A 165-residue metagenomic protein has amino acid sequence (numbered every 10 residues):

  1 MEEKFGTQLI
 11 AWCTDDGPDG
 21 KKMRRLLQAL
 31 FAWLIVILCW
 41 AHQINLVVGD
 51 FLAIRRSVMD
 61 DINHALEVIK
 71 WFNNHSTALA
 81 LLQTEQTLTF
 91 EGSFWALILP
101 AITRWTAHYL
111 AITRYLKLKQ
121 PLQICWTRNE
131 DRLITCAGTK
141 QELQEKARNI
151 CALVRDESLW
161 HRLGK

Functional and structural regions predicted by a protein language model:
E2-K165: A eukaryotic "domain-edge + linker/cap" signature
